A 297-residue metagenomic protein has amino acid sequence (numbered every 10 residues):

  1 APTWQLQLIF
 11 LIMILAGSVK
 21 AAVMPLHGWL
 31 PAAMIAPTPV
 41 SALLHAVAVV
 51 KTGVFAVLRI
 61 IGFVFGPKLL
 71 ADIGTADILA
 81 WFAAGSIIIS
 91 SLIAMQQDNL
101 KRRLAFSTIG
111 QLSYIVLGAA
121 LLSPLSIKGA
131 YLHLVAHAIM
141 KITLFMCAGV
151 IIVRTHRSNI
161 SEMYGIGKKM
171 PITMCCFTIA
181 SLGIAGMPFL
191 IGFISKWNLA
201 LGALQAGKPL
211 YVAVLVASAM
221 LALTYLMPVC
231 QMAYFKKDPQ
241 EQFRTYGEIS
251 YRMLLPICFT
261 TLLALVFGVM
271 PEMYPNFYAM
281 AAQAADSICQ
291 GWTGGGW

Functional and structural regions predicted by a protein language model:
A1-M232: Hydrophobic transmembrane alpha-helices and their helix-loop junctions in integral membrane proteins
K168-T173, L226-W297: Cytoplasmic/organellar membrane-interface segments at the starts of transmembrane helices in multi-pass inner-membrane
